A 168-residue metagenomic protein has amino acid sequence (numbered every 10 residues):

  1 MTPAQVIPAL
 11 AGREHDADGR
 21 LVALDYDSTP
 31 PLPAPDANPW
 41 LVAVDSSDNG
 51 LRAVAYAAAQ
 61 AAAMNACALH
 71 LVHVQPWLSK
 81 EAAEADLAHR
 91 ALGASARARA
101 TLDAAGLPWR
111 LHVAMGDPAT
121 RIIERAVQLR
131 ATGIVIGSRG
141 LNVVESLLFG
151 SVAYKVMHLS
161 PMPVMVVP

Functional and structural regions predicted by a protein language model:
M1-P35, D103-I134: Structural beta-alpha unit
P30-A85: Small/aliphatic-rich secondary-structure junction motif
H70-V72, R110-A114, M165: General small-molecule cofactor/ligand-binding pocket signal
H73, S138-R139, P168: Short secondary-structure boundary segments
E84-A96: Short, surface-exposed alpha-helical segments at coil->helix boundaries
I136-H158: Glycine-rich, Arg-bearing micro-motifs that act as flexible, cationic patches
M162-P168: Short, flexible loop segments at boundaries between secondary-structure elements
